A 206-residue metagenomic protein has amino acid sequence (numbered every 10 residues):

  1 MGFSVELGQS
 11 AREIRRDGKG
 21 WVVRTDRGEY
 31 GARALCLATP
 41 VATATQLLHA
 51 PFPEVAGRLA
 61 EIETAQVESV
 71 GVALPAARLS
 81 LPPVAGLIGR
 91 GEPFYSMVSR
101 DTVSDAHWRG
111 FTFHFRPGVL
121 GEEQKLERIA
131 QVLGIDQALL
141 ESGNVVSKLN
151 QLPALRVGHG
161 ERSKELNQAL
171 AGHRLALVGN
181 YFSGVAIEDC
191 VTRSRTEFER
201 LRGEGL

Functional and structural regions predicted by a protein language model:
G2-R12: A conserved beta-strand/loop element that lines the FAD pocket in flavoprotein oxidoreductases
S4, V22, R174-A176: Conserved beta-strand segments of alpha/beta enzyme cores
V5-L7, L37, L177: A structural signal for the hydrophobic beta-strands that form the central parallel beta-sheet of Rossmann-like
E13-Q124, R128-V132, N167: Mid-domain catalytic core of redox enzymes that form a hydrophobic substrate pocket/lid adjacent to a catalytic redox
R100-L206: Conserved flavin/dinucleotide-binding core of flavoenzymes
